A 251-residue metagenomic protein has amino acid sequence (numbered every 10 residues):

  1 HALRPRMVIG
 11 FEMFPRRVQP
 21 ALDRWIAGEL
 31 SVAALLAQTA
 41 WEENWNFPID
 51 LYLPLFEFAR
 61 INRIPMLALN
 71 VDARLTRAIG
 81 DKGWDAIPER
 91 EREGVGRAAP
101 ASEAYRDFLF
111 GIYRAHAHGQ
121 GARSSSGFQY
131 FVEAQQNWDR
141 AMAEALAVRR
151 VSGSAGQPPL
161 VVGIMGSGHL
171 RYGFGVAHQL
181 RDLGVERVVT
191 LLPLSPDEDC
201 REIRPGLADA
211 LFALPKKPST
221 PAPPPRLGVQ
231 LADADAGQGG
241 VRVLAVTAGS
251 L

Functional and structural regions predicted by a protein language model:
A2-R6, N62-P65, R181-T190: Structural alpha-beta junctions
R4-R6, P224-R226, Q238-G239: Extracytoplasmic
R4-V8, Q19-R149: A substrate-binding/cap region within the structured catalytic cores of diverse enzymes
V8-F14, T190-P193: Short internal beta-strands
V8-G10, A59, L160-M165: Beta-strand elements within well-structured catalytic alpha/beta cores of enzymes that handle phosphate/sulfate esters
F14-V18, D72-T76, S167-L170, S195-E198: Solvent-exposed loop/turn segments at secondary-structure junctions within structured extracellular/periplasmic domains
Y113-D235: C-terminal accessory segments enriched in acidic
Q230-L251: PDZ/PDZ-like domain segments forming the peptide/carboxylate-binding groove, activating on the N-terminal beta-strands
